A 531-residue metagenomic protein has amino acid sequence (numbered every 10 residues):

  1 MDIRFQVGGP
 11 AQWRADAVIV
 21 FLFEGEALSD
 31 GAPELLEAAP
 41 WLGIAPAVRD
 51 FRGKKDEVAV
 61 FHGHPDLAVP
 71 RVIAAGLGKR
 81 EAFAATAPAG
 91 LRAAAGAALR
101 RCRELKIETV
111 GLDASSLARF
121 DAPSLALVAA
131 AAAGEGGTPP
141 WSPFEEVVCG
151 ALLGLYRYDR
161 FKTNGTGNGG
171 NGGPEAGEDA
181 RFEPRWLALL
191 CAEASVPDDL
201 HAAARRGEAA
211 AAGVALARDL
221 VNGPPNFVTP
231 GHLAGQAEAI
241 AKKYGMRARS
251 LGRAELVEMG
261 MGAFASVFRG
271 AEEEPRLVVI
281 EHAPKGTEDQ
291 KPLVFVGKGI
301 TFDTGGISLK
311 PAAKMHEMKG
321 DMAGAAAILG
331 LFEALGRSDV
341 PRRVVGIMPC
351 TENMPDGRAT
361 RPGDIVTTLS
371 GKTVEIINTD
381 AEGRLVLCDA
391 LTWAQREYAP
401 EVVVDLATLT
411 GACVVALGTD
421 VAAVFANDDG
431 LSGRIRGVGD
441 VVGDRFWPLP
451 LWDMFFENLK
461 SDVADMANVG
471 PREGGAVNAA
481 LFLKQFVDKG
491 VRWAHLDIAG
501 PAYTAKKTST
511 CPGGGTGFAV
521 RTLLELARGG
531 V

Functional and structural regions predicted by a protein language model:
M1-G299: Short amphipathic alpha-helical segment within the helicase RecA-like ATPase core that mediates nucleic-acid
R49-R52, N171, A234-V531: A generic structural signal for tightly packed, nonpolar segments enriched in small/aliphatic residues
